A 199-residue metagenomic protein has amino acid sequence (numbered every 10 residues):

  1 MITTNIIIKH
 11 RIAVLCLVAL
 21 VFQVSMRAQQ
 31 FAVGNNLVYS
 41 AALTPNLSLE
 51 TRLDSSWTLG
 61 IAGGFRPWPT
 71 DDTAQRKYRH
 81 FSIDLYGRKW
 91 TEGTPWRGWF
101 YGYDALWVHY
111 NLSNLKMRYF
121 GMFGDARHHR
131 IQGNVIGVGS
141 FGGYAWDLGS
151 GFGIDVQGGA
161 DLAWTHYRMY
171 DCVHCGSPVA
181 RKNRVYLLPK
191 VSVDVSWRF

Functional and structural regions predicted by a protein language model:
I2-V14: Bacterial N-terminal signal peptides that target proteins for export
A13, Q29, A41, R79 (+3 more regions): Residue-level preference for beta-strand/loop junctions
L15-C16, M26: Cleavable N-terminal signal peptides
F22-A28: Sec/Tat signal peptide C-region and signal peptidase I cleavage site
Q29-A42, T58-P69: Transmembrane beta-strand segments that form the barrel wall of outer-membrane beta-barrel proteins
L43-N46, G139: Short, surface-exposed coil-to-beta transition loops
T51-V156, S192-W197: Gram-negative (and chloroplast) outer-membrane scaffold detector with strong preference for beta-barrel transmembrane
G149-F199: Predominantly the C-terminal beta-signal and adjacent terminal strand-loop region of outer-membrane beta-barrel
